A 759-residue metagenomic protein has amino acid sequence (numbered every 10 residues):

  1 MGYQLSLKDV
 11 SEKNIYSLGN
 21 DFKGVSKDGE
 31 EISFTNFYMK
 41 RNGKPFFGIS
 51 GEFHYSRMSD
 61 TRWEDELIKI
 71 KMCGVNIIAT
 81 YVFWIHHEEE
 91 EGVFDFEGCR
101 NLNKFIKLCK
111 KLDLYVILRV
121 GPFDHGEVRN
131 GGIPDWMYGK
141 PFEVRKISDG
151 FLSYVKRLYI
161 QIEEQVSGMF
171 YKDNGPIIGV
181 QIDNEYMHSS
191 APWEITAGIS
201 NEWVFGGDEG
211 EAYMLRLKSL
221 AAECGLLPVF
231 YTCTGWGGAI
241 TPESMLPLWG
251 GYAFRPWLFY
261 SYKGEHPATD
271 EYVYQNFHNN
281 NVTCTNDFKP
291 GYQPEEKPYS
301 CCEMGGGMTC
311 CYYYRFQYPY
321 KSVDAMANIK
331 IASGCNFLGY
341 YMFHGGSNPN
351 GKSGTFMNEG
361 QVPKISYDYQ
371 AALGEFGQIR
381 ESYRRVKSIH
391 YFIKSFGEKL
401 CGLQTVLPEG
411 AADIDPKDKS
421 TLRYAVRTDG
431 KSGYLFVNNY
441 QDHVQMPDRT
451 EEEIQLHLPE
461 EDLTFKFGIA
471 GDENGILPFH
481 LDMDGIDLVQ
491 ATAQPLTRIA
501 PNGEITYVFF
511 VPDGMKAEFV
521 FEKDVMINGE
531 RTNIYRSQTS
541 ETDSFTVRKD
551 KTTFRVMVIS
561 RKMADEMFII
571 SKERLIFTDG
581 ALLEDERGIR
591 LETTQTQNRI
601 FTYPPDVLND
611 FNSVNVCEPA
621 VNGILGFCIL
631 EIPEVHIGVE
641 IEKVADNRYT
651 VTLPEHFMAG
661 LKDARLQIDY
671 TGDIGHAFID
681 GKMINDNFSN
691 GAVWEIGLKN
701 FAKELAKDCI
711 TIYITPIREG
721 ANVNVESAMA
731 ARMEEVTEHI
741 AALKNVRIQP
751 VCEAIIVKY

Functional and structural regions predicted by a protein language model:
M1-I77, P750-A754: N-terminal carbohydrate-binding accessory modules
G2-Y3, E12-N14, K140, F151-V166 (+11 more regions): Carbohydrate-binding surfaces of carbohydrate-active enzymes
W63-G131, D135-W136, K218, A222: Aromatic-lined substrate-binding rim segments of carbohydrate-active enzymes
Y81, H86, E90-V93, G98 (+3 more regions): Aromatic- and acidic-residue-enriched carbohydrate-binding clefts of CAZyme catalytic domains
E185-I199, G206, G210-N276, V282 (+3 more regions): Substrate-binding cleft/loops of secretory-pathway carbohydrate-active enzymes
T241-Y313, M326, N348, V362 (+2 more regions): Glycoside hydrolase catalytic-domain groove-lining segments
F657-I679, N687-F688, I712-Y713: Aromatic-lined ligand-binding clefts that engage carbohydrates, nucleic acids, or primary amines
I712-G720: Short beta-strand-plus-loop segments that form exposed binding edges in beta-rich domains
